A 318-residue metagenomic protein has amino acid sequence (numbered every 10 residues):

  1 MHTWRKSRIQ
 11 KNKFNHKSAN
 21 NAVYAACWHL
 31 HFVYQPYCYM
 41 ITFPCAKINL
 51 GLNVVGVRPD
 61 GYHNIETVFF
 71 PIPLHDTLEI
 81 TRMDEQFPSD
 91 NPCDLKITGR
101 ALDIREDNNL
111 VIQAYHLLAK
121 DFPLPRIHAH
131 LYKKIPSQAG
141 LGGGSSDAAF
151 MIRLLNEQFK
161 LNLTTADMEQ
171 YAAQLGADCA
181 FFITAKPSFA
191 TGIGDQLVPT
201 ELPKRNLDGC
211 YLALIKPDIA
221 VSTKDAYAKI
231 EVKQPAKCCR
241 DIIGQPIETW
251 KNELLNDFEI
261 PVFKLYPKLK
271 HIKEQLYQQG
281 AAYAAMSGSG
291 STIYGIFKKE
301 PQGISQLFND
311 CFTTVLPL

Functional and structural regions predicted by a protein language model:
K6-S7, K11-N12, S18: Polybasic, lysine-rich low-complexity intrinsically disordered segments
H16, L30-Q35: Short hydrophobic targeting helices and cationic amphipathic motifs that mediate membrane/organellar targeting
C38-A139, E157-A166, K204-N206, K216-I219: ATP-binding N-lobe of GHMP and related small-molecule kinases
L50, L78-I80, V111, G144 (+4 more regions): Residue-level signal for inorganic ion chemistry
Y132-F159, A177, A282-Y294: Glycine/serine-rich anion-binding loops at beta->alpha junctions that coordinate negatively charged ligand groups
A148, I152-F189: Contiguous, small/hydrophobic- and glycine-enriched helical/loop subdomains that border and often "cap" functional
T184-Y283, K298-N309, L316-L318: Conserved, helical-rich catalytic subdomain that frames metal- and/or nucleotide-binding sites in enzyme alpha/beta
